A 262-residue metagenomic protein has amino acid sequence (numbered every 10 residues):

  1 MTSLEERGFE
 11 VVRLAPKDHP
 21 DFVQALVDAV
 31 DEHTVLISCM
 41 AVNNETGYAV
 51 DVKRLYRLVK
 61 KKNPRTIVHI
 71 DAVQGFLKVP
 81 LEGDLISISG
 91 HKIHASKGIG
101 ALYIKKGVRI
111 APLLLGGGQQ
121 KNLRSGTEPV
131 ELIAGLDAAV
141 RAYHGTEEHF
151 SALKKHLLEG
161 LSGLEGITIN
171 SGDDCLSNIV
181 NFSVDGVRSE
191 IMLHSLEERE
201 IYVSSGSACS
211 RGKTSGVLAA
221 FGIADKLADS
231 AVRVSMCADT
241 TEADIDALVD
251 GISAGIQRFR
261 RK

Functional and structural regions predicted by a protein language model:
M1-K262: Pyridoxal 5′-phosphate
